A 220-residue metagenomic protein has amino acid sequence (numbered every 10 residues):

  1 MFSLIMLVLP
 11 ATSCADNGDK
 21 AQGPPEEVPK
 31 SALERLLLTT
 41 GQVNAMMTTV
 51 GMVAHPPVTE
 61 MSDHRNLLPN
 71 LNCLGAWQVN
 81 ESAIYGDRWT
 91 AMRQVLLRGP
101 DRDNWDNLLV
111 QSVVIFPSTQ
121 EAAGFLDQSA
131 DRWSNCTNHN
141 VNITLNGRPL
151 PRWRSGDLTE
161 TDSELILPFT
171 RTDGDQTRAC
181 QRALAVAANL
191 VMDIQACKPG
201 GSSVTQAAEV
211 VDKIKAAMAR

Functional and structural regions predicted by a protein language model:
M1-I5: Sec-dependent N-terminal signal peptides
P10-S13: C-terminal motif of bacterial Sec signal peptides marking the signal peptidase cleavage site
A15-L96: N-terminal "mature-domain start" segment
V58-T59, W133-A179: Short Gly/Thr-rich strand-loop-strand
R93-D127: A short acidic-to-branched-hydrophobic micro-motif
N107-V110, Q176-R182: Short, surface-exposed coil-to-beta transition loops
L109-S112, A185-K198: Short, well-ordered beta-strand elements
Q195-R220: Surface-exposed amphipathic alpha-helical segments
